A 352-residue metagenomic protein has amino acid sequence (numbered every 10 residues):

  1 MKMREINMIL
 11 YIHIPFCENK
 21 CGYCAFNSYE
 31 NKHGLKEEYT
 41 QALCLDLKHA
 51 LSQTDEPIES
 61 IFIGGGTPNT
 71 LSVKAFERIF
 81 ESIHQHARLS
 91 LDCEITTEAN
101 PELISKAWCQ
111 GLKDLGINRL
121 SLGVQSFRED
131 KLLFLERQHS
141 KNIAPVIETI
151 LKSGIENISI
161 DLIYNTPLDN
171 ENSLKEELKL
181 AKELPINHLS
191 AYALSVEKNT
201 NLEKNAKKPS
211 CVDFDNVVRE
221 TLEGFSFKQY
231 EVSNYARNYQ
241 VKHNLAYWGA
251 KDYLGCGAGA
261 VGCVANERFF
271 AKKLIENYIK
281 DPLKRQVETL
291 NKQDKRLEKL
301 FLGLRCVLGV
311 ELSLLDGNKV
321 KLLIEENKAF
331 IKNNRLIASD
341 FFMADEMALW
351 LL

Functional and structural regions predicted by a protein language model:
M1-M8, N19, N69, I331: Flexible, acidic/Gly-rich N-terminal and inter-domain linker regions that tether and position cofactor-handling modules
E5-E38, Q125: Canonical Radical SAM [4Fe-4S] cluster-binding loop centered on the CxxxCxxC motif and its immediate flanking residues
S28-E220: Conserved non-cysteine loop/helix-boundary elements of the Radical SAM core domain that shape
T166-D169, N187-P209, Q229-Y247, A258-L274: Flexible glycine/acidic-rich beta-alpha junction loops that bind and position SAM and/or redox cofactors in anaerobic
L245-I324: Hydrophobic, secondary-structure "cap" segments at the distal end of domains
E325-N334: A short, conserved structural fragment
R335-S339: Minor-groove-contacting beta-hairpin "wing" of winged helix-turn-helix DNA-binding domains
F341-L352: Short, amphipathic alpha-helical interaction segments positioned at domain boundaries
